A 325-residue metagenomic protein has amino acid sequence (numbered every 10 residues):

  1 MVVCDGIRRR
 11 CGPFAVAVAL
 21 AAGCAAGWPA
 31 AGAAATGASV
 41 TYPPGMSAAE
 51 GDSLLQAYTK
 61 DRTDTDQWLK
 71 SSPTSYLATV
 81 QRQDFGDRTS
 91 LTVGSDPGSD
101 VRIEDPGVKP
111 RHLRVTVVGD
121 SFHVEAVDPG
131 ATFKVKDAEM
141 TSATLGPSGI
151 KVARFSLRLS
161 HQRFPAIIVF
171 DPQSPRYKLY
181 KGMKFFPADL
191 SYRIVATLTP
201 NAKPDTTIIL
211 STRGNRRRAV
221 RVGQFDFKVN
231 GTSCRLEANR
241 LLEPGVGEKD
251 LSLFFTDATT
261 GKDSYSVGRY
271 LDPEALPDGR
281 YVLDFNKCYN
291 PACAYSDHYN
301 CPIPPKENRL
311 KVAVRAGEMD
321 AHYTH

Functional and structural regions predicted by a protein language model:
V2-A17: Bacterial N-terminal signal peptides that target proteins for export
P13-G27: Bacterial N-terminal signal peptides
C24-T41: Signal peptide processing junction and immediate N-terminal pro/mature segment of secreted/exported proteins
T36-Q81: N-terminal pre-domain segments of enzymes
M46, G86, V127-P129, K134-V195 (+1 more regions): C-terminal boundary/linker segments immediately following FHA domains
T79-V80, D84-S156: Forkhead-associated
D96, I103-P110, R114-H123, R216-Y265: Mid-length scaffold segments of soluble, non-membrane domains
K181-A188, A258-T260, E274, R280-V282 (+1 more regions): Extended, aromatic/histidine-rich regions of cofactor-dependent oxidoreductases associated with respiratory
